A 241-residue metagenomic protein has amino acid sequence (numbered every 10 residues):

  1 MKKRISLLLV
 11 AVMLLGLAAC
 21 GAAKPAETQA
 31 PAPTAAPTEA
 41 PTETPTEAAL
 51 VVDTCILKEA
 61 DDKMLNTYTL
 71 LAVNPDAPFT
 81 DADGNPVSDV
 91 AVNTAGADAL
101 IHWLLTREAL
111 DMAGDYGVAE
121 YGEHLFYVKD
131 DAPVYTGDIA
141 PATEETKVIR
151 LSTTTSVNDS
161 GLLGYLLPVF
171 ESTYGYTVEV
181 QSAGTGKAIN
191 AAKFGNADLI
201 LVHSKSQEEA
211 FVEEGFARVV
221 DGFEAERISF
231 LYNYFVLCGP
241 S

Functional and structural regions predicted by a protein language model:
M1-L9: Positively charged n-region of N-terminal signal peptides that target proteins for export
V12-M13: Repetitive helical segments and hydrophobic/amphipathic motifs
G16-A19: C-terminal motif of bacterial Sec signal peptides marking the signal peptidase cleavage site
G21-A23: Bacterial signal peptide processing site
A36, A40-T177, G186, N190-N196 (+4 more regions): Exported/periplasmic ABC-transporter solute-binding proteins
